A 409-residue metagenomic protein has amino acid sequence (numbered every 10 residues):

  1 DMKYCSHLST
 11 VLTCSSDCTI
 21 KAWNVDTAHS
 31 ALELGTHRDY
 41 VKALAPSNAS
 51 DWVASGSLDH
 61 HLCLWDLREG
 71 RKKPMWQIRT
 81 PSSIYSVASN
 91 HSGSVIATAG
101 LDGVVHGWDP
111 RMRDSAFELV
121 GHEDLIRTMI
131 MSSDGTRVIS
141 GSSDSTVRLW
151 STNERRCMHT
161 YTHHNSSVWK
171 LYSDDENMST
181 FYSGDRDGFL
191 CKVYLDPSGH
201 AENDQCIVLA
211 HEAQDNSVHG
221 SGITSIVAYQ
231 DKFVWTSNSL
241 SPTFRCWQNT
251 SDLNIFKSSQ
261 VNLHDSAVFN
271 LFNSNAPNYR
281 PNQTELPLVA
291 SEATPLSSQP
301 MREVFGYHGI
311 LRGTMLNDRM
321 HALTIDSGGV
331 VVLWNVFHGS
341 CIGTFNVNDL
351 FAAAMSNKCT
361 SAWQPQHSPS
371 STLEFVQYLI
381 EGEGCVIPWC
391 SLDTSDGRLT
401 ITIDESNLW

Functional and structural regions predicted by a protein language model:
D1-Y4, D39-P46, Q77, P81-S89 (+4 more regions): Canonical WD40 repeat/beta-propeller blade segments in eukaryotic WD-repeat proteins
M2, C14, I20-N24, L44 (+10 more regions): WD40-repeat beta-propellers
L8, S50, G93, G135 (+3 more regions): Conserved loop/turn motif of beta-propeller repeat scaffolds
C14-D17, G56-D59, L67, S92 (+4 more regions): Conserved strand-to-loop turn within each blade of WD40 beta-propeller repeats
A28, G70-K72, R113, R155 (+3 more regions): Short coil/turn linkers that define WD40 beta-propeller blade boundaries
S30-T36, P74-T80, A99, S115-G121 (+4 more regions): Short C-terminal beta-strands that terminate individual repeats in beta-propeller domains, predominantly WD40 blades
S221-F256, Q283-G384: Non-catalytic interaction/regulatory modules that flank or connect domains
